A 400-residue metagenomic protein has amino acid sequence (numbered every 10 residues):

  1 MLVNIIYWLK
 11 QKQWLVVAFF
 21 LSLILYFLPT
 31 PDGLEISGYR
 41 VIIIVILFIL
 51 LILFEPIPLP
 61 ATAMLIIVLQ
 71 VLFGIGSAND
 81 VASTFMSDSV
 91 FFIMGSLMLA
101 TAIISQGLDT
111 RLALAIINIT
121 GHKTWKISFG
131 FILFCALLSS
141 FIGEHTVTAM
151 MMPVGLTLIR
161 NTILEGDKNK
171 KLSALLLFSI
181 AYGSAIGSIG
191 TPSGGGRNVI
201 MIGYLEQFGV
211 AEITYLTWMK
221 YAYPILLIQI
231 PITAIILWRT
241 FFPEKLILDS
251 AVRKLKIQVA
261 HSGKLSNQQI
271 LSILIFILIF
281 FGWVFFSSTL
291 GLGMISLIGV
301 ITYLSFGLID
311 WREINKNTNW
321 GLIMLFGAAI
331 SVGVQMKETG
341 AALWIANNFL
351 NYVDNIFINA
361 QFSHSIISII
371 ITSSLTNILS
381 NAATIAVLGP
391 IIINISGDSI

Functional and structural regions predicted by a protein language model:
M1-F92, Q207-V210, T217-N347: Hydrophobic transmembrane alpha-helices of multi-pass small-molecule transporters
L2, T162-P243, I400: Membrane-core helix-loop-helix motifs of multi-pass transport proteins
L2-N4, T30, P60-G166, G321-L322 (+1 more regions): Membrane-embedded alpha-helical segments and adjacent helix-loop junctions characteristic of multi-pass solute
V41, G107, T146, A181 (+5 more regions): Charged, alpha-helix-enriched surfaces in structured cytosolic catalytic cores of large nucleotide-utilizing machines
I49-I57, F134-E144, Y182-P192, G282-S288 (+1 more regions): Transmembrane alpha-helix interface/packing and boundary motifs in multi-pass membrane proteins, characterized by
L51-A63, I103, L108-D109, A113 (+4 more regions): Alpha-helical transmembrane segments of integral membrane proteins, especially early/N-terminal helices
P56, T101, E144, S188-I189 (+4 more regions): Gly/Ser/Thr-rich helix-start
